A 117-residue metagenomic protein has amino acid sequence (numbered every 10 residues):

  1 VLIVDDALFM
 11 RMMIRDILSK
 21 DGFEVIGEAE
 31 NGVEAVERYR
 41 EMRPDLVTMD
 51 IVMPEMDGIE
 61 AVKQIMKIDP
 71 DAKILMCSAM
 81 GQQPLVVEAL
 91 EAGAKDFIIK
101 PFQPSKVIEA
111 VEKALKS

Functional and structural regions predicted by a protein language model:
L8-G27, A114: Two-component/phosphorelay signaling modules centered on CheY-like receiver
N31-E34, D57-E60: Acidic catalytic/metal-coordinating carboxylates
M42-T48: Active-site beta3 strand of CheY-like receiver
M53: Receiver (REC) domain active-site loop signature in two-component systems and cognate sites in sensor histidine kinases
M80-G81: Short, conserved "switch-loop" micro-motifs in signal-transduction and mechanochemical regulators
P84, F102-E112: C-terminal output helix
